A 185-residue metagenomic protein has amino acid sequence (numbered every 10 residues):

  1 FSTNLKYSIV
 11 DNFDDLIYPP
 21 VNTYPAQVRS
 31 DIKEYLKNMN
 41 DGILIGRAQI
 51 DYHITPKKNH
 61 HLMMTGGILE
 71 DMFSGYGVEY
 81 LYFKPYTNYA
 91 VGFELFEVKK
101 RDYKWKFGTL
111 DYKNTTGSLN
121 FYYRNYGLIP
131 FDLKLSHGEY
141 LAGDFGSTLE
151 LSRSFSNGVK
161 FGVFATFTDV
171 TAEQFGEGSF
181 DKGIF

Functional and structural regions predicted by a protein language model:
F1, G46-L69: Outer-membrane beta-barrel transmembrane strands
F1-Y18, H60, M64: Core alpha-helical transmembrane segments of integral membrane proteins
S2, K58-M63, T87-G92, Y126-K134 (+1 more regions): Repeated loop/turn-to-beta-strand initiation elements of outer-membrane beta-barrel proteins
D11-D41, F93-N125, K134-T148, S152 (+1 more regions): Outer-membrane beta-barrel translocator/channel fold
L44, E70-G75, L141-F145: Short, glycine/acidic-rich beta->alpha junctions
R47-H53, G77-E79, S118-N120, T148 (+1 more regions): Membrane-embedded beta-strand positions in outer-membrane beta-barrel channels/transporters
Y52-I54, Y82-K84, Y123-N125, R153: Residue-level signature of outer-membrane beta-barrel architecture
K58, D71-S74, L81, V98-Y103 (+1 more regions): Structural signature for solvent-exposed beta-strand/loop edge elements and short helix-capping sites, enriched
